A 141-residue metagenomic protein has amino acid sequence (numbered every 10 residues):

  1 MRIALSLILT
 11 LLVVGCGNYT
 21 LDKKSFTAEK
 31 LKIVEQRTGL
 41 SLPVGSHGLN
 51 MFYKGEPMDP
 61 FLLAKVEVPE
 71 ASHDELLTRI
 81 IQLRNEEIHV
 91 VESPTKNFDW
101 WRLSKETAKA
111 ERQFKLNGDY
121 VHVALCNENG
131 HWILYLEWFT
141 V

Functional and structural regions predicted by a protein language model:
M1-L5: Positively charged n-region of N-terminal signal peptides that target proteins for export
V14-G15: C-terminal motif of bacterial Sec signal peptides marking the signal peptidase cleavage site
D22-K23: Positively charged, small/polar-rich N-terminal and surface patches that mediate targeting and assembly and bind
T27-L40: Short aromatic-glycine motifs in intrinsically disordered, low-complexity regions
S41-G45, L49-T107: Mature extracytoplasmic domains of secretory-pathway proteins
F52-P57, L116-N117, W138-V141: Exposed acidic/polar residues on beta-strands and adjacent loops within beta-sheet cores, strongest in beta-propeller
Q113-L116, Y120-H131, Y135-W138: Short, exposed beta-strand-loop hairpins at the edges of beta-sheets in extracellular/periplasmic proteins
